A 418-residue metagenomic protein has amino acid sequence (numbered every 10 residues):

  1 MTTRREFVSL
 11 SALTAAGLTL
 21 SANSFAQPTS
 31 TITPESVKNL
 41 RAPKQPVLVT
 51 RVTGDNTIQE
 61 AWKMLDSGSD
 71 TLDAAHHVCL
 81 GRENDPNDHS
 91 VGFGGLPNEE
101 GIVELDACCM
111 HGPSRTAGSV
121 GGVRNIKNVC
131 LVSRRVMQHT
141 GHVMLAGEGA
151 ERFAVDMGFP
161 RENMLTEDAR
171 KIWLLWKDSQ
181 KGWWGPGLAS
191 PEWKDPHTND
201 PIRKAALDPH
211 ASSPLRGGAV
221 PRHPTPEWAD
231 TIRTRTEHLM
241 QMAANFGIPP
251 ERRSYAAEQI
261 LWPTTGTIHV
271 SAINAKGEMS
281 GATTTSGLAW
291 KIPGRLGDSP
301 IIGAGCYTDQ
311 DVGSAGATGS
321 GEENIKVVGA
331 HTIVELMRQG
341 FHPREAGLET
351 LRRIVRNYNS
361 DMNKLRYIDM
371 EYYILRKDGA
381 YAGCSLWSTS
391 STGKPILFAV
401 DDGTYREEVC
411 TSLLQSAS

Functional and structural regions predicted by a protein language model:
M1-T2: N-terminal secretory signal peptides
S9-G17, P28-S418: Alpha/propeptide regions of enzymes that mature by internal proteolysis
S24-F25: Aspartic protease core domain of the pepsin/retropepsin superfamily
